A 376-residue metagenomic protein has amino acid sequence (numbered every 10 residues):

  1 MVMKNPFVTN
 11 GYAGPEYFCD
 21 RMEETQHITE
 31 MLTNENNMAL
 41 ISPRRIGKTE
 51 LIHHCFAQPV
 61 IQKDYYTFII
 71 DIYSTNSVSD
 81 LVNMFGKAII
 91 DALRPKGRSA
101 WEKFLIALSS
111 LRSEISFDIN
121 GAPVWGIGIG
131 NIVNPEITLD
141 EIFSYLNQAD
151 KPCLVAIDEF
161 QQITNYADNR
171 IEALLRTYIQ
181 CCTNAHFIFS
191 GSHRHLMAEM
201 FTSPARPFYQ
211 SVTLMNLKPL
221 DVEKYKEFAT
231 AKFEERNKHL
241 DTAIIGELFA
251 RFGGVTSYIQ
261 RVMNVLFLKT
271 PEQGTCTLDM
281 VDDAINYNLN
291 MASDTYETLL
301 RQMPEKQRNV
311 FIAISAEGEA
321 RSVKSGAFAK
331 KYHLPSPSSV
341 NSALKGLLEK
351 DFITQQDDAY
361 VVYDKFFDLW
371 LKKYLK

Functional and structural regions predicted by a protein language model:
M1-P43, I61, T354: A short, basic N-terminal segment
V2-P6, N290, D294-K376: C-terminal leucine-rich, beta-strand-based interaction scaffolds used for sensing/assembly
N36-N37, S42-I46, E50-L154: P-loop NTPase nucleotide-binding core
Q58, L174, V265, G346: Alpha-helical DNA-recognition elements
G126-H193, T202: Conserved Walker B catalytic segment
E199-A250, Q273-G274: Helix-loop-helix "sensor" segment of P-loop NTPases
I245-R251, S257-P271, N309-I312, K345: C-terminal helical "lid" of AAA+/P-loop NTPase domains
K269-M291: Conserved C-terminal helix/linker of AAA+ ATPases
